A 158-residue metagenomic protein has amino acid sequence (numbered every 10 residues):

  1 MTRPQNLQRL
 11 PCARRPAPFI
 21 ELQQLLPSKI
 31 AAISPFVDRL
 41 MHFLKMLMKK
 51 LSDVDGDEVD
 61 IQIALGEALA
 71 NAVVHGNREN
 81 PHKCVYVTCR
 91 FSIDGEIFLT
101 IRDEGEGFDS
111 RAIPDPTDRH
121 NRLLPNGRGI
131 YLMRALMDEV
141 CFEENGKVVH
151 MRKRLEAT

Functional and structural regions predicted by a protein language model:
M1-S28, V73-T158: Conserved beta-strand-loop-beta-strand hairpin that lines the nucleotide-binding pocket of ATP/GTP-utilizing enzymes
P27-I30, D55: Charge-dense, low-complexity intrinsically disordered segments
I30-K45: N-terminal first-folded block
S34-V37, E58, Q62, I130: Short, structured helix-loop boundary elements
L44-G66, R122-L123: Conserved short strand/loop->alpha-helix "switch" segment adjacent to the catalytic nucleotide/phosphoryl-transfer site
G66, A70, V74: Short alpha-helix lining the ATP-binding pocket of the histidine-kinase-like ATPase
